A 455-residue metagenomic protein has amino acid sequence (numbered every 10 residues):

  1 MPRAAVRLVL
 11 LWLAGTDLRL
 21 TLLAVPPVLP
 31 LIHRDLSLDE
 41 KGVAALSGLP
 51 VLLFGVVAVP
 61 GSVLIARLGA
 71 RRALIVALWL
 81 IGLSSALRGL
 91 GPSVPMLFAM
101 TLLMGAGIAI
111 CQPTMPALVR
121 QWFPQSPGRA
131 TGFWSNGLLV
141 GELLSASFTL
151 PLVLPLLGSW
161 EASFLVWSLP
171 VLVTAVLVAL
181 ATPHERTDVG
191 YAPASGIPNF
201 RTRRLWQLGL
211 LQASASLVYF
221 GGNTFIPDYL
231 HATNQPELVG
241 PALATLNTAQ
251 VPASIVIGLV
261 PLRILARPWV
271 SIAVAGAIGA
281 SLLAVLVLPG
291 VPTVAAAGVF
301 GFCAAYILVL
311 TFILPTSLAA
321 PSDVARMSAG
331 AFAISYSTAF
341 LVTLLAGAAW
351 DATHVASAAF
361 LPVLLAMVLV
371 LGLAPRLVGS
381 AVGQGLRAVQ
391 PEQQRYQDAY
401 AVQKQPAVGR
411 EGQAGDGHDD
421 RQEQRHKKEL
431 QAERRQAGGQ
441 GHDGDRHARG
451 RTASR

Functional and structural regions predicted by a protein language model:
P26, R204-S254: Extracytoplasmic gate region of multi-pass secondary transporters
S37, G69, L90-P95, P124 (+2 more regions): Helix-breaking motifs and short loop linkers at transmembrane-helix boundaries and internal kinks in secondary membrane
V56-P92: Conserved MFS/SLC helix-loop-helix module at the cytosolic interface between two early adjacent transmembrane helices
V57-A70, A253-A266, W350: Helix-to-loop junctions at the C-terminal end of transmembrane segments in multipass secondary transporters
M100-G137: Cytoplasmic helix-loop-helix junction between adjacent transmembrane helices in 12-TM secondary transporters
Q125-R129, F133-P183: Helix-loop-helix hairpin linking two adjacent transmembrane segments in secondary transporters
A266-T311: C-terminal transmembrane helical hairpin of 12-TM major facilitator-type secondary transporters
L318-A356, V363: A late C-terminal transmembrane helix in Major Facilitator Superfamily
